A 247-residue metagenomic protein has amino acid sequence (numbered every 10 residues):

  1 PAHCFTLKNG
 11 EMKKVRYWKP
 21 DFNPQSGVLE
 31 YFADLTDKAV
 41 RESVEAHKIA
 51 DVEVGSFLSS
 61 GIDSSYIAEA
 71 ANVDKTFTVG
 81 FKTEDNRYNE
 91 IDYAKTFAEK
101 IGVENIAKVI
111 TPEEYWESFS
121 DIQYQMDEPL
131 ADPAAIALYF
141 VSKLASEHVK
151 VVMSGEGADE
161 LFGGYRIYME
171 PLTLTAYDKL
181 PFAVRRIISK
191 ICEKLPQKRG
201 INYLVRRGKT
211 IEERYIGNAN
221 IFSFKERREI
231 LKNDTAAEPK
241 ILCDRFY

Functional and structural regions predicted by a protein language model:
P1-E30: N-terminal segments that mediate ammonia production and transfer in glutamine-dependent amidotransferase systems
F22-R245: ATP-dependent adenylate-handling active sites, centered on carboxylate activation for C-N bond formation
